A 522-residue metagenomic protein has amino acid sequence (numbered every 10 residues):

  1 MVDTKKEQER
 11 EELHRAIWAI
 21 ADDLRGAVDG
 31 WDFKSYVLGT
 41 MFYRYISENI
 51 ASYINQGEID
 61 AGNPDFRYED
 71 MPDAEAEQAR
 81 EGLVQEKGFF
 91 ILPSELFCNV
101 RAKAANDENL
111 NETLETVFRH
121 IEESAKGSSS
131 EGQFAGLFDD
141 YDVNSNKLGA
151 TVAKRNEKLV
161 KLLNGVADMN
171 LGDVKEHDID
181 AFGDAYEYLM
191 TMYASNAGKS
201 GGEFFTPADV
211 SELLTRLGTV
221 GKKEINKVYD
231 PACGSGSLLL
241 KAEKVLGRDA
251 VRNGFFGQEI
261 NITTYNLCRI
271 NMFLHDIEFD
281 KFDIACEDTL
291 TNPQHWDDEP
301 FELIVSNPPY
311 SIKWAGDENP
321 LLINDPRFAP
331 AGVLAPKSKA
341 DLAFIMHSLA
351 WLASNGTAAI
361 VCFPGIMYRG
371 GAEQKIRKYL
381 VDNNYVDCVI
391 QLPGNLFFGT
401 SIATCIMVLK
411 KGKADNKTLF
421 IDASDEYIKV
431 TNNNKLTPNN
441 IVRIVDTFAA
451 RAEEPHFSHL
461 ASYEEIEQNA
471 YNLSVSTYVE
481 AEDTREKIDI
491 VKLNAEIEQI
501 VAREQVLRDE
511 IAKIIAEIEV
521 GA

Functional and structural regions predicted by a protein language model:
M1-L213, L217-G218, K222, D280-N292 (+3 more regions): Non-catalytic, mostly N-terminal accessory regions of nucleic-acid modification and defense proteins
V2-T4, Q8, D298-A522: A conserved structural/catalytic subdomain of Rossmann-like adenosyl-cofactor enzymes
D23, G165, M169, Y188 (+12 more regions): Conserved, well-folded catalytic cores of nucleic-acid-processing and energy-transducing macromolecular machines
A194-A197, V251-R252, I428-K429: Short small-residue beta-strand/loop micro-motif enriched in glycine and branched aliphatics
S200-S306, S311-K313, D317-L322, R327-G332 (+3 more regions): Conserved S-adenosyl-L-methionine
